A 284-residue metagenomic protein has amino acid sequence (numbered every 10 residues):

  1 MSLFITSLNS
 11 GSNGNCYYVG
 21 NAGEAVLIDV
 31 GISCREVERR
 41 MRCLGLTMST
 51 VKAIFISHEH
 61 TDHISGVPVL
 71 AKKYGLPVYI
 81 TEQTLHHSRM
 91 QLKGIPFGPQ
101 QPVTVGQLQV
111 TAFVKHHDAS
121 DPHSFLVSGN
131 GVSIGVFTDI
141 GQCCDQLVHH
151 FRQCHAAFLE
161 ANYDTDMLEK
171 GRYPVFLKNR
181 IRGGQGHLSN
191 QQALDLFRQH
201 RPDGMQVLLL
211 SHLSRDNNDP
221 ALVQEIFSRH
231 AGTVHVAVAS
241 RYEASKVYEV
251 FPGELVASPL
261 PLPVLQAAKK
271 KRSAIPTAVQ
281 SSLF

Functional and structural regions predicted by a protein language model:
M1-L44, D121-D139, A156: Conserved beta-strand hairpin/beta-sheet module of binuclear metal-dependent hydrolase folds, prominently
I28-G31, V51-E59, Y79-E82, G135-D139 (+3 more regions): Active-site neighborhood of phospho(di)ester-bond hydrolases with catalytic His/Asp-centered motifs
C34-I80, H155: Active-site metal-binding motif and surrounding structural segment of the metallo-beta-lactamase
H60-I64, L85-H87, A119-S120, C143-D145 (+2 more regions): Active-site environment of divalent metal-dependent phosphoester hydrolases
S65-Y74, M90, N218-E225: Metal-dependent catalytic neighborhoods of phosphoester/phosphodiester hydrolases
I80-V132: Metallo-beta-lactamase
D145-E243: Cap/insert and terminal regions of metallo-dependent hydrolase folds
A221-F284: C-terminal regulatory/interaction regions
